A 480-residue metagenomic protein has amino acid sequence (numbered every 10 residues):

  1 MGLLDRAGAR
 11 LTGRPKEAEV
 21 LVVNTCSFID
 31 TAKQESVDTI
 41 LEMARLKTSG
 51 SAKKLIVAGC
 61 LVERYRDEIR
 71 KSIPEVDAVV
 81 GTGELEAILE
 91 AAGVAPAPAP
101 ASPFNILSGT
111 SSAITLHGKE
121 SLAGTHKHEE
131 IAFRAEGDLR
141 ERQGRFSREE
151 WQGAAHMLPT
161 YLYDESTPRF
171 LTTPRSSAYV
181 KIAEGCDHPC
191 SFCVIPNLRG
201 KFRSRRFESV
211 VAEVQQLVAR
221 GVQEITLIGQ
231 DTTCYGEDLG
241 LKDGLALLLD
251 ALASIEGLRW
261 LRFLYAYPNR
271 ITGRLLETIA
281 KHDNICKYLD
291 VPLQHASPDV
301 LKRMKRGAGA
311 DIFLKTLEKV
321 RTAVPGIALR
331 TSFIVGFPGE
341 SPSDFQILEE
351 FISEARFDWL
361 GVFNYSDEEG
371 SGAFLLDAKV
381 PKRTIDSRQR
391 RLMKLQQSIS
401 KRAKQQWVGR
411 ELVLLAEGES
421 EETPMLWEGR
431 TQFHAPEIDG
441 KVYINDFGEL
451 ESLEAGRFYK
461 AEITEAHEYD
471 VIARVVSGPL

Functional and structural regions predicted by a protein language model:
M1-Y235, R274, L289, D311-T322 (+4 more regions): Proteins enriched for Cys/Gly/acidic motifs involved in redox and nucleic-acid/cofactor modification
L55-V57, R64, A219-F345, S353-E354: Conserved SAM/AdoMet-binding glycine-rich loop
D77, Q223, R259, D358 (+3 more regions): Short acidic/polar active-site loop segments enriched in Thr and Asp
Y163, T173-S176, C186-H188, A219 (+8 more regions): Short flexible coil/turn linkers enriched for glycine and charged/polar residues that connect secondary-structure
C190, V210, L227, F263 (+7 more regions): Conserved, mostly hydrophobic/aromatic
I195-P196, I228-Q230, L264-A266, P292-Q294 (+5 more regions): Generic beta-strand/beta-sheet core signal
G236-G257, R303-G307, D367-S398: Radical SAM enzyme [4Fe-4S]-AdoMet core and its adjacent flexible, acidic and glycine-rich loops/tails across
L375-L480: Terminal RNA-binding accessory module
